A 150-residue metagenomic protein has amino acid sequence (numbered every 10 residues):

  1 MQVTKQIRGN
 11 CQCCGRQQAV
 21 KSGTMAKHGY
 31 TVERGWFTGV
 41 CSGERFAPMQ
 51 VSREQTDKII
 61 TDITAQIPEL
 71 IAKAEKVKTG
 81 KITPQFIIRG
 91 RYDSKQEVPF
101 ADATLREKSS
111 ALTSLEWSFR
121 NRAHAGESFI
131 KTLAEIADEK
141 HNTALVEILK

Functional and structural regions predicted by a protein language model:
T4-N10, T24, R34-F37: Short metal-coordination and nucleic-acid-contact micro-motifs, chiefly zinc-binding Cys/His arrays
C11-C14, C41: Short cysteine-rich clusters marking metal-coordination/redox-active sites
Q17-G35: Short recognition patches in nucleic-acid-associated and regulatory proteins
E33-Q55: Short metal-binding segments enriched for Cys and/or His
M49, T56, I63, S94 (+4 more regions): Amphipathic alpha-helical coiled-coil segments and their boundaries
T56-Q85, R122, G126, L133: Non-transmembrane amphipathic alpha-helical segments
K73-K108, F129-T132, K140-N142: Extended alpha-helical coiled-coil "stalk/arm" regions that act as elongated linkers or oligomerization scaffolds
A103-K150: C-terminal, charged low-complexity interaction regions
